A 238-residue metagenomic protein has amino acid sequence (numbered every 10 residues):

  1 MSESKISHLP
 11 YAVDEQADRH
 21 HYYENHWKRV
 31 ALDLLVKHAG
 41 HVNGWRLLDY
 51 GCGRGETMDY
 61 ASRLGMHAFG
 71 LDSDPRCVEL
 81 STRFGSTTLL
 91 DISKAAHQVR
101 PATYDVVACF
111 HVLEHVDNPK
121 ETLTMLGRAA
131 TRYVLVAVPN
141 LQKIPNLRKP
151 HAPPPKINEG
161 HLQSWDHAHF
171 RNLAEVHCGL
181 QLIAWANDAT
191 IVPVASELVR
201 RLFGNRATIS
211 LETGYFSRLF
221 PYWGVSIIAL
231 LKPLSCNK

Functional and structural regions predicted by a protein language model:
M1-A102, V106-F110, L123, E159-G160 (+6 more regions): Conserved N-terminal segment of class I S-adenosyl-L-methionine
F110-L113, A137: Residues lining the SAM
D117-E121, N146: Short N-terminal helix/helix-N-cap motif within the alpha/beta-hydrolase-1
E121-L135: A short glycine-rich, Lys/Arg-flanked "PGG" loop and its adjoining helix->strand segment in the class I
A137-H161: Short, glycine-/aromatic-enriched active-site segment of Class I SAM-dependent methyltransferases
L141, T190-V192: Residue-level marker for beta-strand->alpha-helix junctions and adjacent short loops that shape enzyme
P145-P150, P193-V199: Short aromatic-enriched loop/helix-cap "lid" or pocket-rim segments at secondary-structure transitions that line
S164: Short aromatic/basic micro-patch
